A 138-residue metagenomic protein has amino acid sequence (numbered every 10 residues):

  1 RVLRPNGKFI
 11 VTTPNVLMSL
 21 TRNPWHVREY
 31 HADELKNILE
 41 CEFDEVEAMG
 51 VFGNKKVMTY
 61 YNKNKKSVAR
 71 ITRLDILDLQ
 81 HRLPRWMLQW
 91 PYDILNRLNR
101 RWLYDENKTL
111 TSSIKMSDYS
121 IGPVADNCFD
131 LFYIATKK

Functional and structural regions predicted by a protein language model:
R1-T136: S-adenosyl-L-methionine-dependent methyltransferase catalytic module, highlighting the catalytic core
